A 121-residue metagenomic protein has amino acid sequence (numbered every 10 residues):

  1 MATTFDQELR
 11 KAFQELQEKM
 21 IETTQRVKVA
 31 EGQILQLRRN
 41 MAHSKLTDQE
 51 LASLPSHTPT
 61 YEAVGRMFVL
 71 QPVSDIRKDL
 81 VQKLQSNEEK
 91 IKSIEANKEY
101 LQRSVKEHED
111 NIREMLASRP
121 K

Functional and structural regions predicted by a protein language model:
M1-K28: Short, charge-rich amphipathic alpha-helices with coiled-coil/heptad character
E22-N40: Charged, well-structured alpha/beta interaction segments
V27-Q33, I91-V105: Long, charged amphipathic alpha-helices with heptad-repeat/coiled-coil character
Q49-R77: Short coil/loop "hinge" linkers that interrupt or connect long alpha-helical coiled-coils or helical hairpins
R66-K90, I94: Mid-chain, well-packed structural core segment of small domains
A96-K121: Non-transmembrane, heptad-repeat alpha-helical coiled-coil rod segments that act as dimerization/spacing scaffolds
